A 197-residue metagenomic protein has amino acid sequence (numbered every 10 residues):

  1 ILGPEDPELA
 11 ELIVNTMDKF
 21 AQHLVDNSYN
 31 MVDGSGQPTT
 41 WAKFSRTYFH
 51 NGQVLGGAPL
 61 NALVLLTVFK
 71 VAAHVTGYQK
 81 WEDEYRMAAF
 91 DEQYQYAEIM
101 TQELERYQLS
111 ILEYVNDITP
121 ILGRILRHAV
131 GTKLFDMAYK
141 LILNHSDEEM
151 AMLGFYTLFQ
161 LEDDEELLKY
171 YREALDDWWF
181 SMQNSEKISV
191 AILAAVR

Functional and structural regions predicted by a protein language model:
G3-L12, A72-K80: Inter-helical turn/loop segments and adjacent helix faces that build the functional surface of alpha-helical bundle
D6, A10-V14, A58, E148: Solvent-exposed, acidic/flexible segments
L12, T16-H23, N27: Solenoidal tandem-repeat scaffolds enriched in leucines and small polar residues
H23-R197: Ser/Thr/Asn(+Pro)-rich, low-complexity disordered segments
